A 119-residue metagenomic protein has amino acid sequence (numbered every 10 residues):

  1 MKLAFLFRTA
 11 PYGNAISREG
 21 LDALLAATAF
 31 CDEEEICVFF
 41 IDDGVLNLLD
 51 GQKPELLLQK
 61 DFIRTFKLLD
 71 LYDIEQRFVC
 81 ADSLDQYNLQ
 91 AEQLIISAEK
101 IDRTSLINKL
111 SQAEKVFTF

Functional and structural regions predicted by a protein language model:
K2, E34-C37, Q76: Residues at the starts of beta-strands that form the adenosine-phosphate
F5-F7, C37-I41: Short, conserved beta-strand edge motifs with alternating hydrophobic and charged residues
F5-G20, Q52-K53: Short, glycine-rich nucleotide/cofactor-binding loops
S17-V38: Histidine-anchored nucleotide/phosphate-binding helix
D42-V45, A81-L84: Short beta-alpha junction loops
G44-L56: N-terminal beta-loop-helix "entrance" segment that forms/cooperates in small-molecule cofactor or anionic ligand
P54-A81: A glycine-rich helix N-cap at a beta->alpha junction
L84, I96-T118: Low-complexity intrinsically disordered segments
